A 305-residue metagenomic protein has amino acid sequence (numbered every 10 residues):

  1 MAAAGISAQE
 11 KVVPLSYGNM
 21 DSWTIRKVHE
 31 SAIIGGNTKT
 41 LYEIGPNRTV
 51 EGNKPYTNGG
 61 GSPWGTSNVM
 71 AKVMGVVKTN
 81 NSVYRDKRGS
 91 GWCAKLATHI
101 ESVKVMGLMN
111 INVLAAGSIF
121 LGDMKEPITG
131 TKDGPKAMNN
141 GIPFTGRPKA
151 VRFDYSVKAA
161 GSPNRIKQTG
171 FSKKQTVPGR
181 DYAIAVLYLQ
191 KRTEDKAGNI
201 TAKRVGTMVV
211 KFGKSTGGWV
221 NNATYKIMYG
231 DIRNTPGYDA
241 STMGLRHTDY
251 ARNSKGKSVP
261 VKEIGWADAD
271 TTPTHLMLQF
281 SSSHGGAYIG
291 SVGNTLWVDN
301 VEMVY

Functional and structural regions predicted by a protein language model:
M1, V304-Y305: Short, solvent-exposed mixed-charge patches
M1-S7: C-terminal segment of classical bacterial N-terminal signal peptides
Q9-G146, P178-R192, K196-G230, S241-V304: Aromatic (Trp/Tyr/Phe) and Gly/Pro-enriched flexible surface segments
R147-V157: A short beta-strand element within beta-rich, extracytoplasmic domains of secreted/secretory-pathway proteins
V157-N164, Q175-R180: Extended, low-complexity, turn-rich repeat/linker tracts enriched in Gly/Pro/Ser/Thr and Asp/Glu that occur
A160-K167, K196-G198: Short, solvent-exposed secondary-structure capping/transition elements
P163, R233-A240: Substrate-binding/catalytic groove segments of enzymes that remodel or degrade extracellular structural polymers
T169-Q175: Short, conserved, GDST-rich strand-edge loop motifs in beta-rich repeat architectures
